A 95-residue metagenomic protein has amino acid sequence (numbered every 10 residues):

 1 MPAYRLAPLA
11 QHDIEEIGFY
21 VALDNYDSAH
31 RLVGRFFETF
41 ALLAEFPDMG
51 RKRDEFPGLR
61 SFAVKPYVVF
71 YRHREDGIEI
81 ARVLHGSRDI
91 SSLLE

Functional and structural regions predicted by a protein language model:
M1-A3, H73: Extreme N-terminus of proteins, especially the signal/transit-peptide cleavage junction and the first residues
A3-E55, L59, E95: Basic, Lys/Arg-enriched alpha-helical interface segments
D48-G77: Basic/aromatic recognition patch in beta-strand/loop cores that engages polyanionic ligands
Y67-V68, R72-E95: Enriched for short, Lys/Arg-rich terminal
